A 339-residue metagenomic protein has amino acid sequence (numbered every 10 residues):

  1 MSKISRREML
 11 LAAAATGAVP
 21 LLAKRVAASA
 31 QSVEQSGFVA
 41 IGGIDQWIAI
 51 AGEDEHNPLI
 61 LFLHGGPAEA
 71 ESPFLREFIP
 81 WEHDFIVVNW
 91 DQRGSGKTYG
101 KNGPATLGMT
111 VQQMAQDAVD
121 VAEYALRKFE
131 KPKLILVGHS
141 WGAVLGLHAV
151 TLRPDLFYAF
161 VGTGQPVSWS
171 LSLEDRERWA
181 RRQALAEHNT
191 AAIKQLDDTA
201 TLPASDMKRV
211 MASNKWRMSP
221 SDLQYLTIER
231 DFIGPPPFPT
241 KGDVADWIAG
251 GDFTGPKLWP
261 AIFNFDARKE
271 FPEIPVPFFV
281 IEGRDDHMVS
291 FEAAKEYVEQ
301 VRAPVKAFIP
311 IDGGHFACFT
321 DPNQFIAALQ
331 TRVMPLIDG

Functional and structural regions predicted by a protein language model:
M1-T16: N-terminal secretory signal peptides and thylakoid transit peptides that target proteins across membranes
H83-G100: Conserved alpha/beta-hydrolase
A115-P132: Conserved acidic catalytic loop of the alpha/beta-hydrolase fold
P132, V137-S170: Conserved hydrolase catalytic core segment
Y158-T201: A catalytic-pocket lid/entrance helix-loop region that shapes and gates access to the active site across common
Q183, E187-K269, V276: Alpha/beta-hydrolase
I274, V280-E282: Short beta-strand/loop motif that positions the catalytic acidic residue of the alpha/beta-hydrolase fold
G314-P322: Catalytic histidine-centered segment of alpha/beta-hydrolase-like enzymes
